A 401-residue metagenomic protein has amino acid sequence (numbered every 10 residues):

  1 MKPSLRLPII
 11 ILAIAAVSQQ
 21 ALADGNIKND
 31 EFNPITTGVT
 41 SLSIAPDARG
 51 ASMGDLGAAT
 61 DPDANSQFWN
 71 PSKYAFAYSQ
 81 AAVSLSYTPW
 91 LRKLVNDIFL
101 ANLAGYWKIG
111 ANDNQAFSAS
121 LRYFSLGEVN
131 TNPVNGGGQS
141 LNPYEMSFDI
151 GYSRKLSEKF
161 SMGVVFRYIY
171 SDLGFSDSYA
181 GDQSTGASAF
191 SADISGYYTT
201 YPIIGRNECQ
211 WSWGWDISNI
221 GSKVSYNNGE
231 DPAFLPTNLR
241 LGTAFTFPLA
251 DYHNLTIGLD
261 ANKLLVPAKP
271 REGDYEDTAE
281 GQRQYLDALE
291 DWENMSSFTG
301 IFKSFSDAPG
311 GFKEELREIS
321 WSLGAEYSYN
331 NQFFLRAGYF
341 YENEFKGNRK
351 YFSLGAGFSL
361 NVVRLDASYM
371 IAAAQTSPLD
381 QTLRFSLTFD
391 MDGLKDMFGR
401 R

Functional and structural regions predicted by a protein language model:
M1-I9: Bacterial N-terminal signal peptides that target proteins for export
P8-A16: Bacterial N-terminal signal peptides
L22-R401: Subset of outer-membrane beta-barrel
